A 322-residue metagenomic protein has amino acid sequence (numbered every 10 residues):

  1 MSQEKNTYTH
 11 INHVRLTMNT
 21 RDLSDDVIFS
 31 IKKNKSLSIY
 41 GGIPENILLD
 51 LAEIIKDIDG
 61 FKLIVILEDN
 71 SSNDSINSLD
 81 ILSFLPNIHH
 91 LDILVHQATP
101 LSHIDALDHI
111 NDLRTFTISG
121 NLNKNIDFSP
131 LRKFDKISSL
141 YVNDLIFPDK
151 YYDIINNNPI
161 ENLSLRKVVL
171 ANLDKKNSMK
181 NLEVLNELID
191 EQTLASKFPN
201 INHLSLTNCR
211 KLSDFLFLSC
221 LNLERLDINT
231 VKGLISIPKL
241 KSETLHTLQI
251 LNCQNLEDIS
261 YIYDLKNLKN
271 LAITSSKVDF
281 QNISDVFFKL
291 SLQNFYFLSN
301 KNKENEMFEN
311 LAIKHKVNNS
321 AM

Functional and structural regions predicted by a protein language model:
M1: Conserved acidic
N12-S24, K33-D50, F61-N77, I81 (+11 more regions): Concave beta-strand-loop units of leucine-rich repeat
A52-I58: Short, contiguous, helix-prone interaction/anchoring segments in small proteins
L82, L107, L131, F217-L218 (+2 more regions): Core hydrophobic positions of leucine-rich repeats
I104, I126-L131: Long, acidic/polar, low-complexity amphipathic helices and coiled-coil-like
